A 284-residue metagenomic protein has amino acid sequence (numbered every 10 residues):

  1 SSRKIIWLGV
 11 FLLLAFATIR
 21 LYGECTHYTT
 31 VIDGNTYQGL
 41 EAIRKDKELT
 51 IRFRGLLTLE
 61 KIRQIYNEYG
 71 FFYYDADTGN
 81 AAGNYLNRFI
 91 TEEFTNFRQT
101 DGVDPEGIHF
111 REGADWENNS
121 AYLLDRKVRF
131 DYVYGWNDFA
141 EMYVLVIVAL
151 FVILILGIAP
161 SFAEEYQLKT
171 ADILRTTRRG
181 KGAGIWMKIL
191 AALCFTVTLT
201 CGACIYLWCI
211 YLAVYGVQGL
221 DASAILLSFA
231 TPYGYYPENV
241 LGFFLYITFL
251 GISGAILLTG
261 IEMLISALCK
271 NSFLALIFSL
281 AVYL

Functional and structural regions predicted by a protein language model:
S1-L12, S272-F273, F278: Membrane-interface helix starts
L12-F16, A191, S279-Y283: Transmembrane alpha-helical core residues of multi-pass small-molecule transporters, especially secondary transporters
F16-L57, D101, I108-E165, W186-L268: Secretory targeting signals
Y22-G23, C269-L284: Transmembrane helix segments
R52-S120: The feature marks either
K169-T170, G260, L276: Transmembrane alpha-helix boundary/hinge residues in polytopic small-molecule transporters
R175-K181: Short helix-to-coil transition segments within interhelical loops that connect adjacent transmembrane helices
T177, L268-C269: Transmembrane helix irregularities
